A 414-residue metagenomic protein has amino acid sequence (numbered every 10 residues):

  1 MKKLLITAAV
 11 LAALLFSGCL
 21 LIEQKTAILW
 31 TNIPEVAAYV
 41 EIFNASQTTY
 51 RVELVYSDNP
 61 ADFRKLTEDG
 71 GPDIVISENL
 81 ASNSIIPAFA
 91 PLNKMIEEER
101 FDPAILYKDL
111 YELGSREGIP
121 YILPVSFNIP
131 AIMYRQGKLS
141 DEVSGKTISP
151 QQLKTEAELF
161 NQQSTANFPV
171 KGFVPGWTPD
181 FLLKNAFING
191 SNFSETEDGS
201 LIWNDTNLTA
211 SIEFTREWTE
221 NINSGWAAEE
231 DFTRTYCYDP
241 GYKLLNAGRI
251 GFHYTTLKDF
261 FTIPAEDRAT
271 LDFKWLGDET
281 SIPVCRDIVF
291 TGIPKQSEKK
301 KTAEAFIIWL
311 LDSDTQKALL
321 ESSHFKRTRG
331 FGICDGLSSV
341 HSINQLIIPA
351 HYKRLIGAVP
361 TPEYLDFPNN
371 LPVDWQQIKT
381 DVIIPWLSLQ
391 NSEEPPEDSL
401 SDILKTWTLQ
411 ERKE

Functional and structural regions predicted by a protein language model:
K3, S17-S82, A318, E393-D398 (+1 more regions): Conserved N-terminal structural module of periplasmic/extracytoplasmic solute-binding proteins
S46-L106, S140-V143, Y242-L244, G251-F252: Extracytoplasmic "Venus flytrap"/periplasmic binding protein-like
E78-A131, T270-L276, G292: Hinge/lid segment of periplasmic solute-binding proteins
I96-I105, V170-F173, S191-E213, A265 (+1 more regions): Short, solvent-exposed loop/beta-turn-alpha elements that line the ligand-binding surface or hinge of extracytoplasmic
Y121-V125, P130, Q152-A210, I250: Extracytoplasmic/periplasmic solute-binding protein
D198-Y236: Glycine-centered hinge/linker elements that transmit conformational signals in sensory and ligand-binding systems
P264-G332: Extracytoplasmic/periplasmic substrate-recognition and gating elements
A350-E414: Conserved C-terminal helix/tail region of periplasmic/extracytoplasmic solute-binding proteins
